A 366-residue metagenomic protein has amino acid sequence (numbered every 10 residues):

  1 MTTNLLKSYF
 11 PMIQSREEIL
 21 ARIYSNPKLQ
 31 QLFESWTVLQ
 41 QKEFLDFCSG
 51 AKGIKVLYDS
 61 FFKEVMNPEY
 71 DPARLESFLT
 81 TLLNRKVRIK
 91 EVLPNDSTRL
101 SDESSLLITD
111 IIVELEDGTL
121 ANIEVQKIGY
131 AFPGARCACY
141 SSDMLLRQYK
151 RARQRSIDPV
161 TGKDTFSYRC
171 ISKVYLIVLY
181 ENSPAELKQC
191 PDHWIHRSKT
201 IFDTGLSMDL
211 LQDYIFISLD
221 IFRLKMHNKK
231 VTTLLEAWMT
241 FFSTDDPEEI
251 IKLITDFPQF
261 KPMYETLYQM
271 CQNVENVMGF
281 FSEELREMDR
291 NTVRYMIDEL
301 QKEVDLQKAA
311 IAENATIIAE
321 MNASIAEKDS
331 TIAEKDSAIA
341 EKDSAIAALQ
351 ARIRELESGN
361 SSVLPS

Functional and structural regions predicted by a protein language model:
M1-S366: Elongated, amphipathic alpha-helical interaction scaffolds
